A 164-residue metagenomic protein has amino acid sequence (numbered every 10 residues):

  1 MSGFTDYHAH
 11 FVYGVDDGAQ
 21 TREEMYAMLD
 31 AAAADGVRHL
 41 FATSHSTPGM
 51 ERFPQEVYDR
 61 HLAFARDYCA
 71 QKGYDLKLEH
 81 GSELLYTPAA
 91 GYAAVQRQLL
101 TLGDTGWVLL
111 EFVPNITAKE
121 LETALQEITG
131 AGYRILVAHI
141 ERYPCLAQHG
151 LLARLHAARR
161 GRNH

Functional and structural regions predicted by a protein language model:
M1-Y74, R154: An N-terminally biased module of ancient metal coordination in phosphate/nucleic-acid-related enzymes
A9-Y13, L40-H45, L109-E111, I135-A138 (+1 more regions): Short beta-strands and strand-loop turn motifs
R52-G161: Extended substrate/RNA-proximal surfaces in nucleic-acid metabolism proteins
